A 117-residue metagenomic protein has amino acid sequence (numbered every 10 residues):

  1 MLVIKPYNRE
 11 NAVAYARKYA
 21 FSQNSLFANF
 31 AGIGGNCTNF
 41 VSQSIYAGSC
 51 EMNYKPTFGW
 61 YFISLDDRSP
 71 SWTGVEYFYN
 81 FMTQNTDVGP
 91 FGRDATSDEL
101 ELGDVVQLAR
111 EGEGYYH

Functional and structural regions predicted by a protein language model:
M1-T73: N-terminal capping segments
F62-H117: ...with weaker cross-activation on analogous glycine-rich loops/strands in unrelated enzymes
